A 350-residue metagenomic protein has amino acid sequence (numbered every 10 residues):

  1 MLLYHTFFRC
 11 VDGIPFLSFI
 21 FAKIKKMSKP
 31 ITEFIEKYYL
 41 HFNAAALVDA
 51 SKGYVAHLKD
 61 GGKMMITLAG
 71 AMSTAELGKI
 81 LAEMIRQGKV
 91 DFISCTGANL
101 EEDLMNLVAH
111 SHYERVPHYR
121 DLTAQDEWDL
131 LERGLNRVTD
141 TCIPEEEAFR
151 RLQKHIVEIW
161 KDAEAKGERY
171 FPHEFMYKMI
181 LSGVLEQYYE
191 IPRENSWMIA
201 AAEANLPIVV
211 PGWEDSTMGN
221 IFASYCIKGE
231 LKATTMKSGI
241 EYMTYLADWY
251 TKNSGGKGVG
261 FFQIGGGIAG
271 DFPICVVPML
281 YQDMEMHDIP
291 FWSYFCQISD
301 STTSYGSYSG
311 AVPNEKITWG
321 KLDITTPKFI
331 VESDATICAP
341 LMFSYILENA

Functional and structural regions predicted by a protein language model:
I24-V90: N-terminal glycine-/serine-/threonine-rich phosphate-binding loop
F42-A45, I268, C275, Q282-A350: C-terminal functional extensions of proteins
A50-M64, A200-A204, D248-G258: Glycine-rich phosphate/diphosphate-binding loops that line cofactor/substrate pockets in enzymes
M64-S73, I93, V209-W213, A233-Y308: Glycine-rich anion-binding loop/nest that anchors nucleotide
E76-K79, L104-H110, N220-S224, P273-V276 (+1 more regions): Short acidic, glycine/serine/threonine-rich loops at helix termini
I85-L152: A generic, well-ordered mixed alpha/beta core segment in the N-terminal half of proteins
D126-T217: Ligand-binding beta-strand-loop-alpha-helix segment within the catalytic cores of soluble metabolic enzymes
